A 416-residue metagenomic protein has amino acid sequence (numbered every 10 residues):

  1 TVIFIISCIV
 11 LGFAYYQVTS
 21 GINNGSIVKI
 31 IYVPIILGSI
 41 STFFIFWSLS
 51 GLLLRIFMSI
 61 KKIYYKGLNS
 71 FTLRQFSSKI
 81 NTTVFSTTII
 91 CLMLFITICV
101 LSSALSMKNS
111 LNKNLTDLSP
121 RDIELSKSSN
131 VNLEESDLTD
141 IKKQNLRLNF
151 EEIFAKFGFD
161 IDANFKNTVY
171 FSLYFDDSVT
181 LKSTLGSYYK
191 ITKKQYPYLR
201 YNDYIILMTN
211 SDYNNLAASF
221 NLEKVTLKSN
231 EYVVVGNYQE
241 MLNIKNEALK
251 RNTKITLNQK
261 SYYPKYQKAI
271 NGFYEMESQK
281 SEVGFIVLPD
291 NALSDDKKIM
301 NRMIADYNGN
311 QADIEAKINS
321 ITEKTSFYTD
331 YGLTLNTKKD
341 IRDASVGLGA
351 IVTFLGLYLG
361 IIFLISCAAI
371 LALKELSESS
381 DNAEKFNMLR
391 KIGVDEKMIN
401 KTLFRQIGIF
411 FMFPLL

Functional and structural regions predicted by a protein language model:
T1-Y65, N69-M107, L415-L416: Alpha-helical transmembrane segments, especially those used as permease/efflux helices and single-pass anchors
G21-S41, F327-F363, E378-D381, M388 (+1 more regions): Peri-transmembrane interface segments
S39-L52, D306, L364-K374: Hydrophobic alpha-helical membrane-embedded segments
I56, L68-N69, K374-M388: Transmembrane helix boundary and interhelical loop/hinge segments in multi-pass membrane proteins
L115-I365: Basic-flanked hydrophobic alpha-helices used for secretion and membrane insertion
N400-G408: Interfacial transmembrane-helix starts/ends
I407-L416: C-terminal transmembrane helix pair
